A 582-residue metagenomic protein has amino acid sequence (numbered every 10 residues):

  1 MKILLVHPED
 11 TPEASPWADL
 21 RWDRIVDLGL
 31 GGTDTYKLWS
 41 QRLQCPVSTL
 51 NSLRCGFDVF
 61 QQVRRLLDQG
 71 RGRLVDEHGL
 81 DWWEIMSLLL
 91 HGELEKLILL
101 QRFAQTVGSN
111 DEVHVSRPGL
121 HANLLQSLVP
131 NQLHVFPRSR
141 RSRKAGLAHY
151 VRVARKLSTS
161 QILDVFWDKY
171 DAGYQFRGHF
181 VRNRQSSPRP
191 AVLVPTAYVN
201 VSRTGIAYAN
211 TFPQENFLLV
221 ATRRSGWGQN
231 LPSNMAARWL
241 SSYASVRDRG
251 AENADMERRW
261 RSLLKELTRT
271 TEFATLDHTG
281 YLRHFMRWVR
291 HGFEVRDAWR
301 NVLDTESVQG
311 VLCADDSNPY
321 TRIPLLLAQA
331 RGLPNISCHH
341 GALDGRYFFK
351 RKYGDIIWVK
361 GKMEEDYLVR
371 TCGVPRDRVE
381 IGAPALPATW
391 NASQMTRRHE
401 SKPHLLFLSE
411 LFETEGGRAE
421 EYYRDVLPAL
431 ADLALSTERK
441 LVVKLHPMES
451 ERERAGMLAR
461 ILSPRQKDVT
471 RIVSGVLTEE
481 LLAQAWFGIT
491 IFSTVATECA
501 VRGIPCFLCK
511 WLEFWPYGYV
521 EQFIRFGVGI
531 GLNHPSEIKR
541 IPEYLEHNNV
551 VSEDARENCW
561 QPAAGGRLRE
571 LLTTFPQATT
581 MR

Functional and structural regions predicted by a protein language model:
M1-R582: Catalytic-core helical/loop segments in enzymes performing group transfer/polymerization on anionic/lipid-linked
